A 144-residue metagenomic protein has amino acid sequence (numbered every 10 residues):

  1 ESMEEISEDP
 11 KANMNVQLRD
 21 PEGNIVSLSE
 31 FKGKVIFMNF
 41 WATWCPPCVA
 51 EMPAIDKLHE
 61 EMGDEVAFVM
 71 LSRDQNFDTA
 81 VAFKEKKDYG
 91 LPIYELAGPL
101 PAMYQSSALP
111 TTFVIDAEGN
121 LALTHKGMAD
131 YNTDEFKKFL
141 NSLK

Functional and structural regions predicted by a protein language model:
E1-N15, D134-K137: N-terminal targeting signals for export/organelle localization
S7-P10, N15-I36: A short beta-strand-turn-helix
F31-K34, D64, Y89-G90, S106-S107: Active-site acidic short loop of glycosyltransferases
K32, F40-K57: Conserved redox-active cysteine motifs that mediate thiol-disulfide chemistry, especially di-cysteine Cys-X(1-2)-Cys
I36-M38, V69-L71: Conserved hydrophobic packing residues within short motifs/helices of P-loop NTPase cores of ABC-family ATPases
A50, K57, T79-K86: Short alpha-helix adjacent to the SAM-binding motif of class I
V69, V81-E118, K126: Short, internal strand/loop/helix patches that form the active-site neighborhood or redox-interaction surface
V114-K144: Thiol-/selenol-based redox modules, centered on thioredoxin-like and closely related oxidoreductase domains
